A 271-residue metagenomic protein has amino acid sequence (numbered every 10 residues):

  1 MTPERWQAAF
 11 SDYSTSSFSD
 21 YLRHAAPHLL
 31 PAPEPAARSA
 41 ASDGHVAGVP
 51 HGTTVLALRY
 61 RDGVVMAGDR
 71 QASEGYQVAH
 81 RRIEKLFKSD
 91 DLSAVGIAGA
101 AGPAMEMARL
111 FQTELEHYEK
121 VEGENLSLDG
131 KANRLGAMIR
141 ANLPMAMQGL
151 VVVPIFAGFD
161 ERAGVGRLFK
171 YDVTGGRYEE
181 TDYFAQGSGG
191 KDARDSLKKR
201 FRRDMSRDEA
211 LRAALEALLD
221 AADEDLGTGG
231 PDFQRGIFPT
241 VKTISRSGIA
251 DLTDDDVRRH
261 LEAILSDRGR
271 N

Functional and structural regions predicted by a protein language model:
M1-N271: Long, low-complexity N-terminal extensions
